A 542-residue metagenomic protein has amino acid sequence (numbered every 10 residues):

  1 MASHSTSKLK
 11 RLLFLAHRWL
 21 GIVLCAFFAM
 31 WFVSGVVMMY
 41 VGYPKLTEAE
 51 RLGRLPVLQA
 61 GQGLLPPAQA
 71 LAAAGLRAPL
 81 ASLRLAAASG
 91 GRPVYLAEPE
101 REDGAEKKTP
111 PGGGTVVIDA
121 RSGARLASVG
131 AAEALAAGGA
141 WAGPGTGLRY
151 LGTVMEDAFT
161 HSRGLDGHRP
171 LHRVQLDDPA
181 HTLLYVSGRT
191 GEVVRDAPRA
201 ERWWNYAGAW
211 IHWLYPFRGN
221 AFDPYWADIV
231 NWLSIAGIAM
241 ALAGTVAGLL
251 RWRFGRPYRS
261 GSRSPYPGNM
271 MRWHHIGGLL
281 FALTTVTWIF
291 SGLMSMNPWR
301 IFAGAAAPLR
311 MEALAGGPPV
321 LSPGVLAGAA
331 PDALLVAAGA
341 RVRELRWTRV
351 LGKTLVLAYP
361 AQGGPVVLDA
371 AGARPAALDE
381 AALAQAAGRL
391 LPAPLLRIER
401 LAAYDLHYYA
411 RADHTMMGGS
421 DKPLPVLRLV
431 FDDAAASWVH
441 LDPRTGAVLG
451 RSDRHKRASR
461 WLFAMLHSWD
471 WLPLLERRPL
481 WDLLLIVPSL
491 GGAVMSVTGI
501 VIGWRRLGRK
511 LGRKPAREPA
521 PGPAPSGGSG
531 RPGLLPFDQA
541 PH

Functional and structural regions predicted by a protein language model:
A2-G527, R531-H542: Conserved histidines in hydrophobic membrane contexts and catalytic metal-binding motifs
